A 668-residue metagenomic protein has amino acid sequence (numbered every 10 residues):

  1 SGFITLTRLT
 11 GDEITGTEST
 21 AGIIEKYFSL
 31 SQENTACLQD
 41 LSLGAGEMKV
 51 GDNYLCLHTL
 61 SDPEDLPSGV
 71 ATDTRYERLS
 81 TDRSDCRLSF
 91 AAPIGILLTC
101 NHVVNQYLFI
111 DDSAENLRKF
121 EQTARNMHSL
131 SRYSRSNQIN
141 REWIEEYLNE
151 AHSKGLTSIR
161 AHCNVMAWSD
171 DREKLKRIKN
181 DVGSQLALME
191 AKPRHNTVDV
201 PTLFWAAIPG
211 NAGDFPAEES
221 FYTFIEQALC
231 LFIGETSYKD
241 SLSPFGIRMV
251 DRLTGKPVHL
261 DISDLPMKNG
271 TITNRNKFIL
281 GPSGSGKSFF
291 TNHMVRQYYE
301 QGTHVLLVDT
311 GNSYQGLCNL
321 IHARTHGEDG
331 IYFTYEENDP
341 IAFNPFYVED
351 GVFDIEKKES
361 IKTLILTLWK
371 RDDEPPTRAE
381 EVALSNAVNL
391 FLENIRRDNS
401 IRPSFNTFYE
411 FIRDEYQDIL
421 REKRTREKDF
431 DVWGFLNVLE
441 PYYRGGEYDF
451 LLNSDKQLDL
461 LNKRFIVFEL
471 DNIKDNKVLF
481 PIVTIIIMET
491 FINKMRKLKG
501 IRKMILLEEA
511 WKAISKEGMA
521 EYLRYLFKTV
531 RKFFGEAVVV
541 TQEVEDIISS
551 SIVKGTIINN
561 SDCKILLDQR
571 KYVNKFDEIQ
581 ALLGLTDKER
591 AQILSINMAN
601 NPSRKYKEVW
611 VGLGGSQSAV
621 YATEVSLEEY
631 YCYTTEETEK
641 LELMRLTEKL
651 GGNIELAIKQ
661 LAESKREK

Functional and structural regions predicted by a protein language model:
S1-E235: Extended, folded cores of ATP/NTP-driven motor/assembly subunits in large transport and secretion machines
G2-T10, Q106-L108, M189-T202, D329-D339 (+3 more regions): A generic structural motif
V70-I96, Y298-H326: Gly/lys/ser-thr-rich phosphate-binding loops in alpha/beta enzymes that coordinate phosphoanhydride or phosphate groups
I94-T99, A191-K192, L203-V258, D264 (+7 more regions): P-loop NTPase motor domains
K154-A167, F278, K463-V467, M504: Glycine-rich, often proline-containing surface loops adjacent to acidic residues and nearby aromatics that form
S263-S285, F289-Q297, V305-Q315, I331-D339 (+2 more regions): Conserved P-loop NTPase motor cores
I279-T303, R645-K668: A short, charged
T586-T647: Conserved P-loop NTPase
